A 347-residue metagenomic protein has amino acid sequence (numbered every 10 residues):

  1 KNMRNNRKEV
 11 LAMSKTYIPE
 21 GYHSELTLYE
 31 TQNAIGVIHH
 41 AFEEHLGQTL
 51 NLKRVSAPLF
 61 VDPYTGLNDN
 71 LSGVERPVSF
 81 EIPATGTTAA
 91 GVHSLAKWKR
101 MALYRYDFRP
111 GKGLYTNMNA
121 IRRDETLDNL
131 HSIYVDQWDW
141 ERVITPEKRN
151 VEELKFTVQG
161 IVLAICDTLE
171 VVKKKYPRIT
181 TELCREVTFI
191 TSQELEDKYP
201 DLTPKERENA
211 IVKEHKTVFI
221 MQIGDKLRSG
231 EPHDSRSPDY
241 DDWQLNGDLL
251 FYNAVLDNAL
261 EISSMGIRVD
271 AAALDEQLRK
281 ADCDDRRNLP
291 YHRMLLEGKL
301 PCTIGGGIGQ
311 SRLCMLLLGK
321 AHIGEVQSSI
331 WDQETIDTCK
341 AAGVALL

Functional and structural regions predicted by a protein language model:
N2-N6: Intrinsic-disorder-associated, low-complexity terminal segments enriched in Asp/Asn/His/Tyr and depleted of Lys/Arg
R7-H131, D139-V143: Class II aminoacyl-tRNA synthetase-like tRNA-binding/catalytic domains
E30-V37, A41, R149-F156, G160 (+3 more regions): Generic recognition of stable, solvent-exposed alpha-helical segments in well-folded globular domains
L46-K53, I161-V172, A321: A generic secondary-structure signal for well-formed alpha-helical elements
L59-P63, P177-L183, D332-I336: A glycine-rich phosphate-binding loop feature that marks nucleotide/adenosyl-phosphate handling sites
F80-I82, Y104-P110, L130-S132, R207-K213 (+2 more regions): A general structural signal for short secondary-structure junctions and capping/turn motifs
T116-N209: Extended, charged alpha-beta segments that form solvent-exposed binding/catalytic grooves in nucleic-acid-handling
I121, T191-L347: A translation/RNA-centric and nucleic-acid-associated enzymatic feature enriched in Class II aminoacyl-tRNA synthetases
